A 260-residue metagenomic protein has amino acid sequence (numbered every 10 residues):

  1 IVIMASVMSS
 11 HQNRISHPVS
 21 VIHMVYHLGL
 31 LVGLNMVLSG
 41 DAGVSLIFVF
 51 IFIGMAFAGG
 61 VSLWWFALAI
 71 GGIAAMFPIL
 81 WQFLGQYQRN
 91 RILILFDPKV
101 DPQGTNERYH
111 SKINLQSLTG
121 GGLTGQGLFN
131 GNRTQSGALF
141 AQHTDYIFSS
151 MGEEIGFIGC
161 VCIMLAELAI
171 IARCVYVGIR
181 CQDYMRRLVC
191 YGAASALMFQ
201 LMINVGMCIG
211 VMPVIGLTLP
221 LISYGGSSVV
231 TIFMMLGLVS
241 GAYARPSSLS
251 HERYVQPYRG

Functional and structural regions predicted by a protein language model:
I1-H110, S149-I209, M234, L238 (+1 more regions): Hydrophobic alpha-helical transmembrane segments of multi-pass inner membrane proteins, especially in bacterial systems
H11, Q88-R91, T119-G120, T124 (+3 more regions): Glycine-rich, flexible loop/turn motifs
V32-G40, L118-T124, G152-E153, M212-I222: Transmembrane alpha-helix interface/packing and boundary motifs in multi-pass membrane proteins, characterized by
D41-L46, Q126-G131, Q142-T144, V161 (+4 more regions): Transmembrane helix boundary and interhelical junction motifs in multipass membrane proteins
R108-F129: Extracytosolic (periplasmic/ER-lumenal) interhelical loops and adjacent juxtamembrane/interface segments of multi-pass
G122-I158: Long extracytoplasmic/lumenal interhelical loops at the membrane interface of multi-pass membrane proteins
G210-E252: Transmembrane alpha-helices of multi-pass inner-membrane enzymes
